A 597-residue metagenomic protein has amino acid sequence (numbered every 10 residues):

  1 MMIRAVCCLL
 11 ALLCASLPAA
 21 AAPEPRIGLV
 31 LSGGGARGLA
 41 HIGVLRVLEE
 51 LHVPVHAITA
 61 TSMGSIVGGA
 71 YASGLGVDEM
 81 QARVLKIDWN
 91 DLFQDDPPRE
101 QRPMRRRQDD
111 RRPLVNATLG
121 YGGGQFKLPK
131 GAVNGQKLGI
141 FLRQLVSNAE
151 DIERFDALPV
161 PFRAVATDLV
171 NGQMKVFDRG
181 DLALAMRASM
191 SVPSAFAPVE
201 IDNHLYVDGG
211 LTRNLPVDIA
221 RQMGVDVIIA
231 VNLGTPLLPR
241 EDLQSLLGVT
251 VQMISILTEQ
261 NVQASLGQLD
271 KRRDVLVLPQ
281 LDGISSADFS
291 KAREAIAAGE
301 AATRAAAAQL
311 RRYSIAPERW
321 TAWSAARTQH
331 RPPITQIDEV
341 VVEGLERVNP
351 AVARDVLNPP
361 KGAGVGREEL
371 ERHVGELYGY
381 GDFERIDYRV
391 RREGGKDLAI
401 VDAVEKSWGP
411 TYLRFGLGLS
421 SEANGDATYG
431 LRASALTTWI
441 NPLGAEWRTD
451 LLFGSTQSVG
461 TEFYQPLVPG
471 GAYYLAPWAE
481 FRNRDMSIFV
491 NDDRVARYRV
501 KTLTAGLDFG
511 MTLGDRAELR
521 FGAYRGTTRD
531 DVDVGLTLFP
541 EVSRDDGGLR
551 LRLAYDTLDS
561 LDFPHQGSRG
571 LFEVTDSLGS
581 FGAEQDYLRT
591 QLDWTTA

Functional and structural regions predicted by a protein language model:
M1-I3: N-terminal secretory signal peptides that target proteins for export/translocation
A5-S16: Bacterial N-terminal signal peptides
A20-T61, G69-G375, G379-I386, R391 (+1 more regions): Patatin-like phospholipase
P25-I27, L51, L158-F162, G224-V227 (+15 more regions): Envelope-exposed proteins and targeting segments
I152, P236-L238, V348, G362 (+8 more regions): Short beta-strands and strand-coil junctions in structured, solvent-facing domains, enriched
E368, H373, R385-R552, L558: Gram-negative/organellar outer-membrane beta-barrel architecture
A554, L558-S560, P564-A597: Extended beta-strand-rich architecture
